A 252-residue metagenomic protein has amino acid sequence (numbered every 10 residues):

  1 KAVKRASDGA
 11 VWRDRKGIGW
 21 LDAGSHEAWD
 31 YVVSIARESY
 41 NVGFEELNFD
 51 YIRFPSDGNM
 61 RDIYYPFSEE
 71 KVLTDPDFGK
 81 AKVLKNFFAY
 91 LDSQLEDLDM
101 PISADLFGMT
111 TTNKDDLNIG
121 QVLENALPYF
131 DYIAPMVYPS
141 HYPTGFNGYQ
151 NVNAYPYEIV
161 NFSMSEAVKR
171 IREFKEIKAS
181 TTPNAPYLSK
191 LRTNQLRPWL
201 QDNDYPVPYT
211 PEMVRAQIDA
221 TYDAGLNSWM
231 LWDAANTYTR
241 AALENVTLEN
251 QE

Functional and structural regions predicted by a protein language model:
K1-E38: Active-site-adjacent "subsite" loops/lids of carbohydrate-active enzymes
K1-W12, P55-K71, Q121: Aromatic- and acidic-residue-enriched segments that line the glycan-binding/catalytic groove of carbohydrate-active
H26-Y40, K114-A126, Y209-Y222: Short, acidic/polar
V32, S39, D50, I133-P135 (+3 more regions): Conserved, mostly hydrophobic/aromatic
F44-E45, F130, L226: A structural motif
Y51-P55, L106-T110, P139, D202-D204 (+1 more regions): Active-site-proximal loop/turn and secondary-structure-junction residues that shape catalytic pockets, frequently
E69-L106, K114-D202, L248: Glycoside hydrolase catalytic-domain groove-lining segments
P208-E252: Aromatic-rich peripheral "rim/lid" segments of glycoside hydrolase catalytic domains that contact and position glycan
